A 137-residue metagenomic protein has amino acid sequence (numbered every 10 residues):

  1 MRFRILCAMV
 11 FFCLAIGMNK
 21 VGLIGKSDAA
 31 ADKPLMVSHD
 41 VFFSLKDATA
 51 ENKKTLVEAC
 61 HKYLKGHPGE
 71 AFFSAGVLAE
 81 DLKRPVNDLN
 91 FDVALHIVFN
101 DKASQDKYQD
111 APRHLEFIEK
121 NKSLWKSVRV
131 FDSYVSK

Functional and structural regions predicted by a protein language model:
M1-R4: Positively charged n-region of N-terminal signal peptides that target proteins for export
C7-G17: Bacterial N-terminal signal peptides
A8-V10, A59, K120: A periodicity- and composition-biased signal for non-globular, repetitive helical segments
G17-H96, N100-K107, Y134-K137: Short S/T/G/P-rich N-terminal loop/turn motif that feeds into the first structured element of a domain
G69-E70, W125-S127: A generic structural signal for alpha->beta connector loops
D106-Q109, E119-N121, W125: Short, exposed beta-strand-loop hairpins at the edges of beta-sheets in extracellular/periplasmic proteins
H114-F117: N-terminal soluble domains immediately following signal/targeting peptides that reside in extracytoplasmic
